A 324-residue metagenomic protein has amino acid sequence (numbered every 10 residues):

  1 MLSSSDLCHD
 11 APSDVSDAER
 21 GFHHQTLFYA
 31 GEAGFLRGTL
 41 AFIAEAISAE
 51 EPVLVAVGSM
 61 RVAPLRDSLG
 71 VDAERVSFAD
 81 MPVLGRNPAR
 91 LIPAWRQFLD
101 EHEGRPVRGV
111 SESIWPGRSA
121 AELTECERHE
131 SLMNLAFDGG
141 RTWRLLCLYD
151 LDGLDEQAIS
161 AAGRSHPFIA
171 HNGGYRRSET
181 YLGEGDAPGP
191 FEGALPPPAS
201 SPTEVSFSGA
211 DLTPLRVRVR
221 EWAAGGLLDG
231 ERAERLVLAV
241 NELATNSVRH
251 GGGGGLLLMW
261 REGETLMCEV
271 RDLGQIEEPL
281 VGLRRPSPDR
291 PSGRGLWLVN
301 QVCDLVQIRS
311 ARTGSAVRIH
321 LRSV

Functional and structural regions predicted by a protein language model:
M1-P202, S206, V217, G225 (+1 more regions): Non-catalytic regulatory/interaction regions at protein termini and inter-domain linkers
L27, V237, A316-R318: Short aromatic/hydrophobic contact patches that present stacked aromatics for nucleic-acid/ligand binding
A44, V240-A244: Amphipathic alpha-helical segments that form the core helices of the histone-fold
V57-M60, V240, R261, D272: Short glycine-rich, polar/acidic loop-and-turn segments at beta strand-coil junctions
G193-P196, P202, T245-V324: Conserved beta-strand-loop-beta-strand hairpin that lines the nucleotide-binding pocket of ATP/GTP-utilizing enzymes
S206-L212: A short beta-loop-alpha structural element at the N-terminal edge of CoA-dependent acyl/N-acetyltransferase catalytic
T213-N241, R290: Conserved short strand/loop->alpha-helix "switch" segment adjacent to the catalytic nucleotide/phosphoryl-transfer site
